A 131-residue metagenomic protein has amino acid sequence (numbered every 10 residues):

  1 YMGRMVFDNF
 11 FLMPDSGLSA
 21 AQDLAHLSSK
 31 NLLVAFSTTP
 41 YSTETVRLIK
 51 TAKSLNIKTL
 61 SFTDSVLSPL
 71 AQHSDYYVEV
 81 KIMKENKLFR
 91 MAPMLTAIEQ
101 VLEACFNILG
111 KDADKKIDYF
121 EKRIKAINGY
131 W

Functional and structural regions predicted by a protein language model:
Y1-T96, Q100-L109: Glycine-rich phosphate-binding loops that contact phosphosugars or nucleotide phosphates
K111-W131: A short, charged, Gly/Pro-tolerant segment at domain boundaries
